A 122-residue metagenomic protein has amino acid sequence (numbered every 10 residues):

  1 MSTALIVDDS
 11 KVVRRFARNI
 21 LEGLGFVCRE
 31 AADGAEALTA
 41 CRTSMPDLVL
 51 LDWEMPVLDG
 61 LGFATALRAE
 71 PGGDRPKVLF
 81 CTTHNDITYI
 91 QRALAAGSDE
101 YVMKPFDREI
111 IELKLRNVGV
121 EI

Functional and structural regions predicted by a protein language model:
R15-G23: Charged docking surfaces used in two-component/phosphorelay signaling
G25-A32, A40: Short hydrophobic/Thr-rich beta-strand motif most characteristic of the beta2 strand and flanking loop of CheY-like
D33-E36, D59-T65: Acidic catalytic/metal-coordinating carboxylates
S44-L50: Active-site beta3 strand of CheY-like receiver
M55: Receiver (REC) domain active-site loop signature in two-component systems and cognate sites in sensor histidine kinases
G62, N85-E100, I110-L113: Alpha4 helix (beta4-alpha4-beta5 surface) of REC/receiver domains from two-component response regulators
K104: A Lys-centered signature of the CheY-like receiver
